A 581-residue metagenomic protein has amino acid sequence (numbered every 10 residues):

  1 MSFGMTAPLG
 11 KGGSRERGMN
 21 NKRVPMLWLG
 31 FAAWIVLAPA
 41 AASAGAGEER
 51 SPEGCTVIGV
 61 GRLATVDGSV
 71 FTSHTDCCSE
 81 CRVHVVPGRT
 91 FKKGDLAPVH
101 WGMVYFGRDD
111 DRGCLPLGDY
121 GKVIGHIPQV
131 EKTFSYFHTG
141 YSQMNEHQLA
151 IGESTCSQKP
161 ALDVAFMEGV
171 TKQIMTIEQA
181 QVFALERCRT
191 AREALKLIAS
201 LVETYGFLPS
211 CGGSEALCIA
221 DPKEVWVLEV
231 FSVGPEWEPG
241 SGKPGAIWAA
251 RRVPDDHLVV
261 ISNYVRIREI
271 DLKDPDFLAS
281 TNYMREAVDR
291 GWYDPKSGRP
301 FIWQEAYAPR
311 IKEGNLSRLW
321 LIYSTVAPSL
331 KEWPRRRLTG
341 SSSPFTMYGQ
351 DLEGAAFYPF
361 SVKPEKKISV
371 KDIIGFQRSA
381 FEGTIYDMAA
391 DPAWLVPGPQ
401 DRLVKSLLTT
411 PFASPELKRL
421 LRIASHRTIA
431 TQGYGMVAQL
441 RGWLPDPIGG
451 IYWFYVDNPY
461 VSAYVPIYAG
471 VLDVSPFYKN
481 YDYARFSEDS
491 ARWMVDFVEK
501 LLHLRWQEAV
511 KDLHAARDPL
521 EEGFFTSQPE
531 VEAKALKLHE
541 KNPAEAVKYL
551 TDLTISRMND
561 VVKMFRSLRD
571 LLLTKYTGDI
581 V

Functional and structural regions predicted by a protein language model:
G4-G12: A cross-taxon signal for low-complexity, glycine/charged-rich
E16-L29: Bacterial N-terminal signal peptides that target proteins for export
W28-P39: Bacterial N-terminal signal peptides
A42-G47: Boundary at the C-terminal end of the N-terminal hydrophobic targeting segment
E49-T176, L197-G213, C218-I368: A contiguous strand-loop segment
F166-V170, Q179-C188: Second-shell loop/turn segments in exported
L403-E532: Substrate-recognition/cap regions that form aromatic- and gly/pro-loop-enriched pockets for small-molecule ligands
R517-V581: Histidine-centered catalytic/metal-binding microenvironments
